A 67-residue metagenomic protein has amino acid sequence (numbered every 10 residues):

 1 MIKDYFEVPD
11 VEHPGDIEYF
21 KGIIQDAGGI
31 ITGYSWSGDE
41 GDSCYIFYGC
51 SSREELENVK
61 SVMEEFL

Functional and structural regions predicted by a protein language model:
M1-H13: Short glycine-/aliphatic-rich beta-strand segments at the starts of folded cytosolic domains
F6-P9, K21-G22, G28-G29, E57: Residue-level marker of intrinsically disordered, low-complexity segments enriched for small/polar residues
H13-Y19, R53-V59: Short, conserved charged micro-motifs
F20-I24, N58-L67: Short amphipathic alpha-helices in soluble, non-transmembrane regions that often serve as interface/regulatory elements
I24-R53: Acidic, low-complexity, intrinsically disordered interaction modules
